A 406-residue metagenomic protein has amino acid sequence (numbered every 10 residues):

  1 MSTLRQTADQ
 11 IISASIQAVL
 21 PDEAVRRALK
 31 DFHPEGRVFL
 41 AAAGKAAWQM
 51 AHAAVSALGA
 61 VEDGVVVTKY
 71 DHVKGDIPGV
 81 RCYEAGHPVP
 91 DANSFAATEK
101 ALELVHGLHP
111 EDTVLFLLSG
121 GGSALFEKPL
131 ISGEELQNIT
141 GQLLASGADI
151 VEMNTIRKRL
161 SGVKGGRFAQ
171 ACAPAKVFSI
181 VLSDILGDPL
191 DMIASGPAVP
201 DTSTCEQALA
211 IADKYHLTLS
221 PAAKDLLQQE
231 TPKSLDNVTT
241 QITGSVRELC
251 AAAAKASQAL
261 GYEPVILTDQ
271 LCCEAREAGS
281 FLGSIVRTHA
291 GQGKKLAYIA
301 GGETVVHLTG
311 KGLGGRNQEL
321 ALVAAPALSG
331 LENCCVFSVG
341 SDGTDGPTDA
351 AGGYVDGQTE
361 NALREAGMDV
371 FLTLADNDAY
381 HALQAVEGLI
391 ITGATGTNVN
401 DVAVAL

Functional and structural regions predicted by a protein language model:
M1-A41, Q49-M50: An N-terminal, well-structured beta->alpha segment
A41-A42, V65-T68, F116-G120, S179-I185 (+3 more regions): Short beta-strand segments
A53-D63, G79-C82, L102, H106 (+4 more regions): A glycine- and small-aliphatic-rich helix-loop capping segment at beta-alpha/alpha-beta transitions that lines
K69-P110, E152, I156-R157: Glycine-rich oxoanion-binding loops at beta->alpha junctions
S132-T218: Internal gly/pro-rich beta-alpha loop/helix module that stabilizes soluble enzyme cofactors or their anionic handles
A175-F178, P200-F281, I285: Accessory alpha-helical/coil subdomains and C-terminal extensions that flank or cap enzyme catalytic cores
G261-S338, G346-P347: Active-site segments that bind and position negatively charged phosphate/pyrophosphate groups
L322-L406: Internal helix-turn-beta structural module
